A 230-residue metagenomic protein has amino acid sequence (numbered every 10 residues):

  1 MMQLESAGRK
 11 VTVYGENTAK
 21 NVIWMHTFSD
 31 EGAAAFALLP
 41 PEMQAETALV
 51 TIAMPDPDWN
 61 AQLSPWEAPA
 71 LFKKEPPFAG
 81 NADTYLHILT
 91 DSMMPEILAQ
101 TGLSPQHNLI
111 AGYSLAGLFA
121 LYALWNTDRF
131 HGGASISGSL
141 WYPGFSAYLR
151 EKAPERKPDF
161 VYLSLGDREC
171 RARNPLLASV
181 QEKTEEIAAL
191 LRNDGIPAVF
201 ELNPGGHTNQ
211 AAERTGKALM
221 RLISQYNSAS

Functional and structural regions predicted by a protein language model:
M1-V22, S230: A domain-start/cap signature at the N-terminus of enzymes
A19-G102: Serine-hydrolase catalytic machinery in alpha/beta-hydrolase-like enzymes
M25-F28, I136, L165: Alpha/beta-hydrolase
L39-P40, A123-L124, A188: A conserved amphipathic alpha-helix that caps or lines the catalytic cleft of carbohydrate- and lipid-modifying enzymes
H107-G112, I136: Short beta-strand immediately N-terminal to the catalytic nucleophile in serine-hydrolase-like folds
A111-A116, A120: Gly/Ala-rich beta-loop-alpha elbow adjacent to hydrolase catalytic centers
Y122-G132: Conserved hydrolase catalytic core segment
L140-I223: The feature captures the conserved acid-bearing segment of alpha/beta-hydrolase catalytic domains
